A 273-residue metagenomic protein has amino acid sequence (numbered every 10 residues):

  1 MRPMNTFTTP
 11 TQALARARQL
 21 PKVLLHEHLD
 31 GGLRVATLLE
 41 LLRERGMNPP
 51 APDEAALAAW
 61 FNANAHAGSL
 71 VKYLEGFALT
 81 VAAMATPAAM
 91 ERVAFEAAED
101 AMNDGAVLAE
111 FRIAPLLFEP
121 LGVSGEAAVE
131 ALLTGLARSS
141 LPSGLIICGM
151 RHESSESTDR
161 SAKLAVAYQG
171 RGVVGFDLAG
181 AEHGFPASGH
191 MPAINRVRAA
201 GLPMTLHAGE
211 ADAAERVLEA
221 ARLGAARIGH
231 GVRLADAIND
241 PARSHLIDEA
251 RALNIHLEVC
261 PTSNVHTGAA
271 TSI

Functional and structural regions predicted by a protein language model:
R2-L202, A211-R216, A221-R222, A226-R227 (+1 more regions): Metal-cofactor-binding active-site regions of metalloenzymes
M204-L206: Conserved hydrophobic beta-strand within the GNAT/NAT acetyltransferase core sheet that lines the active-site cleft
